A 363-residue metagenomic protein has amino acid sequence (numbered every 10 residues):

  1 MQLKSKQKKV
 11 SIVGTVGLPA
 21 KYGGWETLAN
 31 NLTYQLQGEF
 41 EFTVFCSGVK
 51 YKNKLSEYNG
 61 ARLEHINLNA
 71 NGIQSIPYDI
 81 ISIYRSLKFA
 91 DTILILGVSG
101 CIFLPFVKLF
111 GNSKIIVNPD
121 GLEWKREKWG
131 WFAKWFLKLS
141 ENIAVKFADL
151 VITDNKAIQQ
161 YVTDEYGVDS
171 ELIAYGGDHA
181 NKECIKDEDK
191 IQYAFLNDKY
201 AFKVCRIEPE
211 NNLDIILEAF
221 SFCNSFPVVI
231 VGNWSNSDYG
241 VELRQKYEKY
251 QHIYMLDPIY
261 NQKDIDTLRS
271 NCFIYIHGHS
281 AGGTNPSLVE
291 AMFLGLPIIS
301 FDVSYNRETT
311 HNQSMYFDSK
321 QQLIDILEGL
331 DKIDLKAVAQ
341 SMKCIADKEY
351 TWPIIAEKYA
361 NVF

Functional and structural regions predicted by a protein language model:
L3-K8, T15-K21, Y34-G72, A157-E165 (+1 more regions): N-terminal strand-loop element at the rim of the active site of nucleotide-sugar-dependent glycosyltransferases
S11-V13, Q192-N211, L217-C223, V229: Conserved donor-binding/catalytic core segment of Leloir-type glycosyltransferases
Q74-L87, D91-D120, G283: An aromatic- and histidine-rich active-site surface loop
Y84-L87, L109, A133-V151: Membrane-proximal helix-turn-helix segments that form the acceptor-binding/catalytic region of lipid-linked
V241-K263: Nucleotide-activated donor-binding/catalytic signature segment of Leloir-type glycosyltransferases, i.e., the conserved
T267-G283, L296: Acidic donor-binding loop of glycosyltransferase active sites
I274, L288, F293-S300: Short hydrophobic beta-strand element within catalytic cores of glycosyltransferases and related nucleotide-activated
D334-F363: A charged, aromatic-enriched C-terminal amphipathic alpha-helix characteristic of glycosyltransferases across folds
